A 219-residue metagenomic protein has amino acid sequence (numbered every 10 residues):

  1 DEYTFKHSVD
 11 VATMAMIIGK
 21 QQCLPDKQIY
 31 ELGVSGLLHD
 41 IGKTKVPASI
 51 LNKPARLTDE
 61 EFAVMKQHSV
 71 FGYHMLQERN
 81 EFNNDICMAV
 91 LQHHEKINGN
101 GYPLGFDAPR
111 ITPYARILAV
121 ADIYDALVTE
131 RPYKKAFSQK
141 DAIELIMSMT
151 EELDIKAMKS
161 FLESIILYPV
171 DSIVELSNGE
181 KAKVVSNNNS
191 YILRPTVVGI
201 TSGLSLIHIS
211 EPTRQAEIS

Functional and structural regions predicted by a protein language model:
D1-K66, Y73-N80, D85: Acidic/His-rich, divalent-metal-binding segments that scaffold phosphate/diphosphate chemistry
A15, L32-G36, A89-H94, I117-Y124 (+1 more regions): Short alpha-helical scaffolding segments that buttress acidic/His motifs in well-ordered protein cores
M16, G42, Q77, L91 (+2 more regions): Signal for well-folded cores of large energy- and translation-related assemblies
S35, M75, H93, L145-I146: Amphipathic alpha-helical segments that mediate coupling or scaffolding at interfaces
D40-I41, V46, A89-G105: Short catalytic-site patches enriched in acidic/histidine residues that coordinate or position cofactors/metals
K53-F71, K96-V198: Divalent-cation-assisted or electrostatically stabilized phosphate/pyrophosphate-binding catalytic cores
V197-L206: Short solvent-exposed strand/turn elements
I207-I218: Single conserved hydrophobic/aromatic residue that forms the stacking wall/gate of nucleotide- or nucleobase-binding
